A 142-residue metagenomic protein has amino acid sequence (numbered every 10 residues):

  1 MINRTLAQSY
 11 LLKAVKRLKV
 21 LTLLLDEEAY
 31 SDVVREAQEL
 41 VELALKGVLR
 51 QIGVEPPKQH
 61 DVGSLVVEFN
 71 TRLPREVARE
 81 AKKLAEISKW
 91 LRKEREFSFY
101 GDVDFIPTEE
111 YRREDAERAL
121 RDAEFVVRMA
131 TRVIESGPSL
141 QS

Functional and structural regions predicted by a protein language model:
M1-S142: Terminal alpha-helical segments
